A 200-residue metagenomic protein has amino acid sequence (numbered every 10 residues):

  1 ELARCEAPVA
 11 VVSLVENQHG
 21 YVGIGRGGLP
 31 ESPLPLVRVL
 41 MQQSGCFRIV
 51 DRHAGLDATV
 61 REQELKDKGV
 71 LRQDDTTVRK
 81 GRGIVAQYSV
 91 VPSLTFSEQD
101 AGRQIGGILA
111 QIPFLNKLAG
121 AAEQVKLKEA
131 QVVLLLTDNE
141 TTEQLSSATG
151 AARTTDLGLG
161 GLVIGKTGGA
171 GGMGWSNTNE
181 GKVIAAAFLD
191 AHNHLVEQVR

Functional and structural regions predicted by a protein language model:
E1-V78, Y88, L162-R200: A structural "domain/chain start" motif
D51, L145-S146: A structural microfeature
Q63-L145, A151-G174: Surface-exposed short loop/turn segments
